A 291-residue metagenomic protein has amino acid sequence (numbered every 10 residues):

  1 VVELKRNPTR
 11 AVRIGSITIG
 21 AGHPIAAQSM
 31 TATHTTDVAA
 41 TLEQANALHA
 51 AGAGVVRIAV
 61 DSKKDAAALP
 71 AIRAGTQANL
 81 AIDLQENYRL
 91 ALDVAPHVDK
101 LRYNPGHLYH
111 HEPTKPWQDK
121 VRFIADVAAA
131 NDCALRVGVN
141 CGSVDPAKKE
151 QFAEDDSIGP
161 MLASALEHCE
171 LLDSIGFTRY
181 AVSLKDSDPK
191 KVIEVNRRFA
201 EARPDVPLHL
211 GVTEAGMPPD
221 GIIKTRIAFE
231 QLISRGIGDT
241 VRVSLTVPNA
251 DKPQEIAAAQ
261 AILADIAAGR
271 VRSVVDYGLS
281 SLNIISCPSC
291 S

Functional and structural regions predicted by a protein language model:
V1-M30, A129-N131, V274-S280: N-terminal amphipathic alpha-helix/helix-capping segment at the start of soluble metabolic enzymes
R6, A21, T76, N131 (+2 more regions): Short flexible coil/turn linkers enriched for glycine and charged/polar residues that connect secondary-structure
R13-Q28, T33-A51, V56-K63: N-terminal glycine-rich anion-binding loops that anchor highly charged ligand groups
I25-T31, G54-I58, A78-L84, L101-Y103 (+5 more regions): Hydrophobic faces of well-ordered beta-strands that scaffold small-molecule active sites in alpha/beta enzyme cores
T35-A47, E86-L92, A165, G221-E230: Short, acidic/polar
A39-A40, A67, D119, E194 (+2 more regions): Generic recognition of short, well-ordered alpha-helical segments
H49, A53-D173, P189: Active-site beta->alpha loop and helix N-cap motifs at the rims of alpha/beta catalytic domains
S143, K148-S291: Catalytic alpha/beta core domains of metabolic enzymes, predominantly
